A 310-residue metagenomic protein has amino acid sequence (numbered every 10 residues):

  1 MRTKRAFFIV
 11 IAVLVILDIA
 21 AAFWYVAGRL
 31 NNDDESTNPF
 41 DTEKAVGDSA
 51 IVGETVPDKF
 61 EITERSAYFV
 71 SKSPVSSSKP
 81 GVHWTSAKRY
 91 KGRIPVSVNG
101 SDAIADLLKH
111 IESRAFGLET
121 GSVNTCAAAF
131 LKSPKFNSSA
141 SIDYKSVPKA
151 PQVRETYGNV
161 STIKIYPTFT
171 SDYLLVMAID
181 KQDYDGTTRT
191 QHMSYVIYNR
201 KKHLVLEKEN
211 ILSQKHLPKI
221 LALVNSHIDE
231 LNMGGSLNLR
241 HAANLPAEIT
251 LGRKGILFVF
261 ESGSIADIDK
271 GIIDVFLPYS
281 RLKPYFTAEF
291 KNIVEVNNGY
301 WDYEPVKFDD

Functional and structural regions predicted by a protein language model:
M1-A6: Positively charged n-region of N-terminal signal peptides that target proteins for export
F7-I11, D18-D310: Compositionally biased intrinsically disordered regions enriched in Thr/Gly
